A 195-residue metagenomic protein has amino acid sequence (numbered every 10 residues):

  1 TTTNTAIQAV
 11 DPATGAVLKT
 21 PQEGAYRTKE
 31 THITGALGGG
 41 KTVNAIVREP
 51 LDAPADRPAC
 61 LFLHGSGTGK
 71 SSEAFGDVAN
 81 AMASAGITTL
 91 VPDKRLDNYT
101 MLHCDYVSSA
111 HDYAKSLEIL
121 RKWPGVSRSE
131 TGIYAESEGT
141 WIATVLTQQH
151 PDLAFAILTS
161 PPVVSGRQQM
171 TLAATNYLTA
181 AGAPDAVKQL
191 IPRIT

Functional and structural regions predicted by a protein language model:
D11-P54: N-terminal cap/lid segment of alpha/beta-hydrolase-fold proteins
D56-G65: Short beta-strand element of the alpha/beta-hydrolase
G69-V78, K94: The serine-hydrolase catalytic nucleophile loop
A79-Y99: Conserved alpha/beta-hydrolase
H103-P124: Alpha/beta-hydrolase active-site loop
G125-S137: Alpha/beta-hydrolase fold nucleophile elbow
A135-V145: Glycine-rich nucleophile elbow surrounding the catalytic serine of serine-hydrolase chemistry
I157-T195: Accessory cap/linker subdomain of secreted extracellular hydrolases
